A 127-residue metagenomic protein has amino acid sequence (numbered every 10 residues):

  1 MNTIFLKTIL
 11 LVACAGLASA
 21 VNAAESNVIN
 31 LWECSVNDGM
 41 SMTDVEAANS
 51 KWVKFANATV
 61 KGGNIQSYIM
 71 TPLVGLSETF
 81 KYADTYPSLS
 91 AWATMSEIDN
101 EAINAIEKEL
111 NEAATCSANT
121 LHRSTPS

Functional and structural regions predicted by a protein language model:
M1-I9: Bacterial N-terminal signal peptides that target proteins for export
L17-A23: Sec/Tat signal peptide C-region and signal peptidase I cleavage site
A24-T43: Immediate post-signal-peptide N-terminus of mature secreted/exported proteins
I29, S77-F80: Short, surface-exposed coil-to-beta transition loops
S35, A83-T85: Short hydrophobic/aromatic beta-strand micro-patches that form the beta-sheet surface supporting nucleotide- or nucleic
A47-Q66, L76, T85-H122: An amphipathic, aromatic/His-enriched active-site/gating alpha helix that lines ligand/cofactor pockets
T125-S127: Short, solvent-exposed mixed-charge patches
